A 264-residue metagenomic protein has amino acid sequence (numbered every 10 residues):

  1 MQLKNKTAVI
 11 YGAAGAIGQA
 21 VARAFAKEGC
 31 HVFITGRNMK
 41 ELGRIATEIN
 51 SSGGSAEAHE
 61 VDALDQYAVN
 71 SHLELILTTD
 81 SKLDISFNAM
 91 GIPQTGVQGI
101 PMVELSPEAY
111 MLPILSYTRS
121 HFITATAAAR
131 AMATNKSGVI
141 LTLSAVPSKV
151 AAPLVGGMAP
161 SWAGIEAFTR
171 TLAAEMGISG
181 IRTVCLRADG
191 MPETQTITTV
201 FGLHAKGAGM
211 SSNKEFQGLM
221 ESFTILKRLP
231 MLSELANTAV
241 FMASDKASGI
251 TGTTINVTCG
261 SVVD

Functional and structural regions predicted by a protein language model:
A14-G15: Conserved glycine-rich cofactor-binding loop
D84, V103-I123, S137, L141 (+1 more regions): Catalytic Tyr-X3-Lys loop
G91-M111, T134, L154: Conserved mid-core segment of classical short-chain dehydrogenase/reductases
I92-P93, P107, L141-I165, T169-I178 (+1 more regions): Catalytic loop of short-chain dehydrogenase/reductase
G99, A239-V240, T251-D264: Short C-terminal tail/terminal secondary-structure segment of NAD(P)H-dependent dehydrogenase/reductase domains
A125-T126, R170: A short, exposed helix-loop element centered on a Lys and neighboring polar residues
R130, A174-E175, S248: Alpha-helical segment proximal to the catalytic Tyr-Lys
G177, R182, I250-G252: Short, small/polar-rich loop/turn modules that mediate ligand/substrate recognition or access, typified
